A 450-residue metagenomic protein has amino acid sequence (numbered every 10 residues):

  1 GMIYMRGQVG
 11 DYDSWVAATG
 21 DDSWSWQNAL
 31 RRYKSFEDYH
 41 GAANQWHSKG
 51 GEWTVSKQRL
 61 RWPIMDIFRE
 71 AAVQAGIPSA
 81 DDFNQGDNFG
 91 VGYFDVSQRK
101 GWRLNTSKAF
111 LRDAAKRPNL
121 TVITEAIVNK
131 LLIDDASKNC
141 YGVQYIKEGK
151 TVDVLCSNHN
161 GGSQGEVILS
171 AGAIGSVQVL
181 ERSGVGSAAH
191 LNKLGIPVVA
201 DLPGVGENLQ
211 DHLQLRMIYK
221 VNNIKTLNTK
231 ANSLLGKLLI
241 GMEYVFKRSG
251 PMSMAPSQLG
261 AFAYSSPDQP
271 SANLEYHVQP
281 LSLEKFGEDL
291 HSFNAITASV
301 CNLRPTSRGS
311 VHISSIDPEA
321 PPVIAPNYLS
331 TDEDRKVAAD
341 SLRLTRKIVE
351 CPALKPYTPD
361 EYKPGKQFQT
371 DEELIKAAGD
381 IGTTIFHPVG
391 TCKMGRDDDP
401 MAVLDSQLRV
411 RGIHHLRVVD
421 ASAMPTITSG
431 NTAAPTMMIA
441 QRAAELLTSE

Functional and structural regions predicted by a protein language model:
G1-A17, G184: Periplasmic solute-binding protein
A17-E148, R216-L238: Conserved redox-cofactor binding core of oxidoreductases
S25, L131-S137, G142-V245, G250-P251: Glycine-rich loop(s) and the adjacent beta-strand/alpha-helix scaffold that form part
Q27, A109, A126, G165-E166 (+3 more regions): Structural detector for helix-capping/boundary residues
L30, F36-Q85, G92-F94, N222-K225 (+2 more regions): FAD-dependent oxidoreductase catalytic-site/capping-region signature
A80, T121-I123, P197-D201, H277: General small-molecule cofactor/ligand-binding pocket signal
